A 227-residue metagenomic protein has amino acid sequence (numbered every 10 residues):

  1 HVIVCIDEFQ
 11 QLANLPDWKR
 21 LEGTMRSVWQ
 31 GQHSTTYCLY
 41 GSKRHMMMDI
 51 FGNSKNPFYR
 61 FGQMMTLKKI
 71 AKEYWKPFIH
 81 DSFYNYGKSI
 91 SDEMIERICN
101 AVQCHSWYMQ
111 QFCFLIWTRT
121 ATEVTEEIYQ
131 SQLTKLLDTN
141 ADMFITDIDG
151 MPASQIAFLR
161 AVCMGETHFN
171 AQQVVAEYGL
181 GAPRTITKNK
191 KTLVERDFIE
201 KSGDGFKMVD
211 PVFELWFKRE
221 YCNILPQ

Functional and structural regions predicted by a protein language model:
H1-K43, G52: Conserved Walker B catalytic segment
Q11, S42-M46, I70-K72, I116 (+1 more regions): Conserved nucleotide-binding/hydrolysis micro-motifs of P-loop NTPases
P16, M25, I50-F51, I79 (+3 more regions): Short, flexible helix/strand-to-coil boundary loops that buttress conserved ligand/catalytic motifs in alpha/beta
H33-T35, R60-Q63: Short glycine-/polar-rich loops that comprise or flank the Walker A/P-loop and associated switch/sensor motifs
R44-G62: Short regulatory helix/loop adjacent to the ATP-binding pocket of P-loop NTPases
Q63-Y74: Conserved AAA+ ATPase "SRH/arginine-finger" region at the nucleotide-binding site
K76, H80-M143, A153, G203: Amphipathic alpha-helical "lid/sensor" segments that cap RecA-like P-loop NTPase cores
D138, D142-Q227: C-terminal leucine-rich, beta-strand-based interaction scaffolds used for sensing/assembly
